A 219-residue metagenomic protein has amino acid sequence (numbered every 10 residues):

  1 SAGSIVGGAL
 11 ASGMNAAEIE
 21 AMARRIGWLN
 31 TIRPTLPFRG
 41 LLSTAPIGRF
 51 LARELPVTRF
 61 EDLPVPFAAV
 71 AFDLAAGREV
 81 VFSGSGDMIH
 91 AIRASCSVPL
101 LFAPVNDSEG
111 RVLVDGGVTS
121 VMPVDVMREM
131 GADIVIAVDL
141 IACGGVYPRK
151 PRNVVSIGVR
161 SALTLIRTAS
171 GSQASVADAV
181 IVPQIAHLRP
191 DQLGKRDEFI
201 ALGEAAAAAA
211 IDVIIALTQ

Functional and structural regions predicted by a protein language model:
S1-A9: Glycine-rich nucleophile elbow surrounding the catalytic serine of serine-hydrolase chemistry
G8-Q219: Patatin-like phospholipase
